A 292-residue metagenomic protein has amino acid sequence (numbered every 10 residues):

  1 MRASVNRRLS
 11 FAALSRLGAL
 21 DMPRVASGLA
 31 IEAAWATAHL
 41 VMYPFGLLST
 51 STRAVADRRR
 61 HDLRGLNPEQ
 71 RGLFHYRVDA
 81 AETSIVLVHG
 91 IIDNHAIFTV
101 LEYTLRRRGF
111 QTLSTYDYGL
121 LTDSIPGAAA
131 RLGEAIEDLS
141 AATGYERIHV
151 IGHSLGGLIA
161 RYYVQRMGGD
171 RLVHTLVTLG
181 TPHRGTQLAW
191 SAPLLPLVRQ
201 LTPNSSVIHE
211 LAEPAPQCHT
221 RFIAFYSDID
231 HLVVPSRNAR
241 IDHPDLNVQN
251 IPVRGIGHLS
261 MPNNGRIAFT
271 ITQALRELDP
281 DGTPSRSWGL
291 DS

Functional and structural regions predicted by a protein language model:
M1-V86, T99-V100, R108, T283-S292: Flexible, membrane-associating and regulatory peripheral segments of lipid-active enzymes
L17-G18, M22-R24, Q165-S292: Helical cap/lid subdomain of alpha/beta-hydrolase-fold lipid enzymes that gates access to the catalytic pocket
A34, A129-G133, N264-T272: Short, amphipathic alpha-helical "lid/cap" segments that border enzyme active or binding sites
V41, L48, F98-T99, P126 (+3 more regions): Hydrophobic alpha-helical membrane-insertion segments
P44, L139, L278-G282: Solvent-exposed amphipathic alpha-helical surface segments
V86-A96, E102-H219, F225-Y226, L232: Serine-dependent carboxylesterase/thioesterase catalytic core of lipase-like alpha/beta-hydrolase/SGNH enzymes
